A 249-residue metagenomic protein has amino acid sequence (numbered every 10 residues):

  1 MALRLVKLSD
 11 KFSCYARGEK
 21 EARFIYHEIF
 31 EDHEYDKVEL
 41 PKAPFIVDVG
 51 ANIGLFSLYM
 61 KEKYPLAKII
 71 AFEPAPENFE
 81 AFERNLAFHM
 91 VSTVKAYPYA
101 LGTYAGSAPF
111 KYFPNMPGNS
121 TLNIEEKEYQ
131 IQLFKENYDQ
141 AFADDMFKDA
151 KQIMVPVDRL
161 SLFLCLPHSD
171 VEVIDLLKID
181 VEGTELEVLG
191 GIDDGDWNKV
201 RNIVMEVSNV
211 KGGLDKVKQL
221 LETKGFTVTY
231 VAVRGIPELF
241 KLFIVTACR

Functional and structural regions predicted by a protein language model:
M1-R249: Phosphate/nucleotide-binding beta-alpha loop and adjacent structural elements of enzyme active sites
